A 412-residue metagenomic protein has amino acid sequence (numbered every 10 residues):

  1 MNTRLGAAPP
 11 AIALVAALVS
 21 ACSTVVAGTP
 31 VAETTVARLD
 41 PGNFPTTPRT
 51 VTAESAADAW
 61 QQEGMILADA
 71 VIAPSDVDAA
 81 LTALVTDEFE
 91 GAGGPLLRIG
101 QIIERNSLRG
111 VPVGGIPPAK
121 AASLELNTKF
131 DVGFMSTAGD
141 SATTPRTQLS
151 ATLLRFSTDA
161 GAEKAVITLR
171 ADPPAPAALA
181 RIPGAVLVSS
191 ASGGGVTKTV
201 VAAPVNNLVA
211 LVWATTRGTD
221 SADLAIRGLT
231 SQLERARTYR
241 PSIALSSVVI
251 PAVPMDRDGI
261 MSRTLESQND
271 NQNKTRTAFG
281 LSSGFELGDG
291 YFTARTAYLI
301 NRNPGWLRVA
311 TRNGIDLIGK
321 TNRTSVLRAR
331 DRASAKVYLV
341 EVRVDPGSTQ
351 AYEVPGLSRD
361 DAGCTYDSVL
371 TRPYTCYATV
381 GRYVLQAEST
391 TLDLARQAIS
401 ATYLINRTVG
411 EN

Functional and structural regions predicted by a protein language model:
M1-V26: Secretory targeting and sorting signals
S23-G139, I226-G319, S348-V354, D393-N412: N-terminal "mature-domain start" segment
E104-S136, R146, F156-V201, A333-C376 (+1 more regions): Short Gly/Thr-rich strand-loop-strand
T137-A138, V188, K198-P204, L208-T215 (+1 more regions): Long compositionally biased, domain-poor regions of proteins
G139, Q148-T158, E163-T168, T215-T219 (+2 more regions): Second-shell loop/turn segments in exported
A142-T144: Surface-exposed short loop/turn segments
L154-T158, T199-P204, L208-P251, Y403: Hydrophobic, ordered structural segments
